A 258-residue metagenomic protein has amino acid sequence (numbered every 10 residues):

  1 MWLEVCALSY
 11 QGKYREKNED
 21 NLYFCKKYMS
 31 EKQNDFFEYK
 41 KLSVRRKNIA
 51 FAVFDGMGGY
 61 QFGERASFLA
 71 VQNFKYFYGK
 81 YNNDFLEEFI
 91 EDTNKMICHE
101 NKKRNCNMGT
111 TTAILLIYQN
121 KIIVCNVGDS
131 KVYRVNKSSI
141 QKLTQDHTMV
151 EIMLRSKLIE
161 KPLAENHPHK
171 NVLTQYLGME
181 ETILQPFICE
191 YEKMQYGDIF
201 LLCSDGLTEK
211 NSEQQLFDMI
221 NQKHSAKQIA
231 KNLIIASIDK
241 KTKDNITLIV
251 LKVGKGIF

Functional and structural regions predicted by a protein language model:
M1-F258: PP2C/PPM-type serine/threonine phosphatase catalytic domain
